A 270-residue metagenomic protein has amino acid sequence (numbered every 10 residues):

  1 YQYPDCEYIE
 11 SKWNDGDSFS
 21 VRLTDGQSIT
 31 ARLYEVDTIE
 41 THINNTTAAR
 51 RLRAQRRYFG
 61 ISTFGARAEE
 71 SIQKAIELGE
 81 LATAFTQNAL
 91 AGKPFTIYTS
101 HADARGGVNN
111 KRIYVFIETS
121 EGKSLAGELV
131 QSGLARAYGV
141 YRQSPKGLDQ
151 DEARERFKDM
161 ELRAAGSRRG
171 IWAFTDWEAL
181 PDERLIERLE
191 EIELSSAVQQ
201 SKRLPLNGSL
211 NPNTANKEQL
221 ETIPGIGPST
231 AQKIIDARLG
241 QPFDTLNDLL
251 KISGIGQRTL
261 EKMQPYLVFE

Functional and structural regions predicted by a protein language model:
Y1-E218, Q232, T245, E261-E270: Small beta-barrel nucleic-acid-binding modules, primarily SNase/OB-fold domains and secondarily Tudor-like barrels
I223, I252: Acidic-histidine catalytic/liganding microenvironments
I235-R238: Residue-level signature of tetratricopeptide-repeat
L246-L250: Low-complexity, intrinsically disordered Gly/Pro/Thr-rich segments
